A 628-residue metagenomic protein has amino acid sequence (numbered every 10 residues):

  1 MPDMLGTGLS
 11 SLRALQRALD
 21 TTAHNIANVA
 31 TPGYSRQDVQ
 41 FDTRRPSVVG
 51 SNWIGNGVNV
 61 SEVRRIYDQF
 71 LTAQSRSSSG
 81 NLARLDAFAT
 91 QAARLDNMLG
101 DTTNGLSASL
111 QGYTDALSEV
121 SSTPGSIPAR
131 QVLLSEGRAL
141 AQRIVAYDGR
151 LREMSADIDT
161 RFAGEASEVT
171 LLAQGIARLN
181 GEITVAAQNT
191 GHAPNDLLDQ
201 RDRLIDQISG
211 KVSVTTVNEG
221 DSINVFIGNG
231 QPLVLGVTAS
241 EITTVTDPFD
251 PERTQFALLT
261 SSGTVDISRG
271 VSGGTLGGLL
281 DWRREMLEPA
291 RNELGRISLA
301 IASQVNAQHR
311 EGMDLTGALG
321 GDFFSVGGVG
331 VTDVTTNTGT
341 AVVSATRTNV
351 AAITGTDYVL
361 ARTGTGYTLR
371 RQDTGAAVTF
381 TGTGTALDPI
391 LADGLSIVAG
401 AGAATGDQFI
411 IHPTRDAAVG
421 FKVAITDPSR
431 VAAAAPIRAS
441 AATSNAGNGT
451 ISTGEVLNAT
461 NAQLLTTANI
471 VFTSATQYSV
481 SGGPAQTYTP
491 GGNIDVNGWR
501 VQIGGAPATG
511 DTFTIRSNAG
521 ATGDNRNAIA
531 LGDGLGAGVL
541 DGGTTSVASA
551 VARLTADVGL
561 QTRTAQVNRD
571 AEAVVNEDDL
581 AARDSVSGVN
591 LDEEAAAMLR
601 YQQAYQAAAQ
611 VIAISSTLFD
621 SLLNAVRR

Functional and structural regions predicted by a protein language model:
M1-R628: S/T-rich, low-complexity, solvent-exposed segments of bacterial secretion/appendage proteins
